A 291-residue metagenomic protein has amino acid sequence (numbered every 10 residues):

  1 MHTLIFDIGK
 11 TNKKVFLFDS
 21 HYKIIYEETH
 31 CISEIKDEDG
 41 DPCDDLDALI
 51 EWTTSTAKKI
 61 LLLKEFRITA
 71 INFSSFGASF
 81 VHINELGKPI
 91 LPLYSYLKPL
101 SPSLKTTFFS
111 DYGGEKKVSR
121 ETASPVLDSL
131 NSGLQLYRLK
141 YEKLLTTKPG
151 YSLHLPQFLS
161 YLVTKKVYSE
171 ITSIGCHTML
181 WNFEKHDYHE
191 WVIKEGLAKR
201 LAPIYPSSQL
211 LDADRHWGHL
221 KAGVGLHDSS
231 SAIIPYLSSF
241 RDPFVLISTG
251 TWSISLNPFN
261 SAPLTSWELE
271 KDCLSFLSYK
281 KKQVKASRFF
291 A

Functional and structural regions predicted by a protein language model:
M1-P92, K148, G218-V224: N-terminal glycine/serine-rich phosphate-binding loop of ATP-dependent small-molecule kinases, especially carbohydrate
I8-K10, S119-S229: Gly/Ser/Thr-rich active-site cleft segment
Y26-E27, Y205-H216, T265-L274: Acidic-glycine-rich active-site phosphate/pyrophosphate-binding loop
I50-K58, G133-L136, H227-I234: Short, hydrophobic/amphipathic alpha-helical packing segments that form internal helix faces or helix-helix interfaces
I60-L61, E65-L130: Active-site phosphate-binding/coordination module
F66, K199, D242: Structured loop/turn residues at beta-strand edges in well-structured enzyme cores
F73-S79, S207-L210, T249-W252: Glycine-rich beta-strand-to-loop/alpha-helix junction loops that act as flexible
F80-E85, P89-K105, P149, L153-Y188 (+1 more regions): Glycine-rich phosphate-binding loop of actin/hexokinase-like ATP-binding domains
